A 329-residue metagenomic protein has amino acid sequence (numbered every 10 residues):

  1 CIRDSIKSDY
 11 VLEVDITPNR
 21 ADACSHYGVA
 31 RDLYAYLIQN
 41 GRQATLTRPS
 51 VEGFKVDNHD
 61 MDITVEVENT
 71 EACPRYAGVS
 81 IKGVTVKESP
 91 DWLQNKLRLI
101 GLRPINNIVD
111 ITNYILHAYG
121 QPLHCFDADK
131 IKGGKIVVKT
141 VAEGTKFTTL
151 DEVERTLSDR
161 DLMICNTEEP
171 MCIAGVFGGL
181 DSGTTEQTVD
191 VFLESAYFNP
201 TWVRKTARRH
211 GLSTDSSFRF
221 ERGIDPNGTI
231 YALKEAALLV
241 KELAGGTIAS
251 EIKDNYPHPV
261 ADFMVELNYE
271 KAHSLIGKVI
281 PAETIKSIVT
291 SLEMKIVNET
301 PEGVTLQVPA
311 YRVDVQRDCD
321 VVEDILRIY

Functional and structural regions predicted by a protein language model:
R3-Y329: RNA/tRNA-interacting regions in translation and RNA-turnover enzymes
